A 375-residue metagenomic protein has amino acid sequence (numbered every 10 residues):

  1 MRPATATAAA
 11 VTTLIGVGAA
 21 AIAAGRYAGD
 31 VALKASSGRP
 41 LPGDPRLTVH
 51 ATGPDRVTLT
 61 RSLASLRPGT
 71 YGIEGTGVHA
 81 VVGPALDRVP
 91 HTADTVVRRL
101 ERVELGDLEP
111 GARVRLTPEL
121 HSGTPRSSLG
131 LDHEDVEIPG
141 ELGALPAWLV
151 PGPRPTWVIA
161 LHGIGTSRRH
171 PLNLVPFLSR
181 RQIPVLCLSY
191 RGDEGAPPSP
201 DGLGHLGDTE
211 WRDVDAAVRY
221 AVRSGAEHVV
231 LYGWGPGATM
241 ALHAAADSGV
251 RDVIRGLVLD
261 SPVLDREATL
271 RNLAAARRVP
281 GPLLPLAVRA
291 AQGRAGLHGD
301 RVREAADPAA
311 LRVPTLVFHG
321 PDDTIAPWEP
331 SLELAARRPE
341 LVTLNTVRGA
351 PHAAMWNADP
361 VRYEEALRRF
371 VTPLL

Functional and structural regions predicted by a protein language model:
M1-S128: N-terminal targeting or regulatory segments adjacent to alpha/beta-hydrolase or S9 domains
E141-P197: Short, surface-exposed "cap/lid" segments of acyl-processing enzymes
L203-S224, V230, H243: Alpha/beta-hydrolase active-site loop
Y232-A241: Gly/Ala-rich beta-loop-alpha elbow adjacent to hydrolase catalytic centers
A246-D300: Hydrolase active-site cap/lid region
A310-R312, V317-H319, D323: Short beta-strand/loop motif that positions the catalytic acidic residue of the alpha/beta-hydrolase fold
T324-P330, M355: Conserved alpha/beta-hydrolase "acid-adjacent" motif
A350-E364: Catalytic histidine-centered segment of alpha/beta-hydrolase-like enzymes
